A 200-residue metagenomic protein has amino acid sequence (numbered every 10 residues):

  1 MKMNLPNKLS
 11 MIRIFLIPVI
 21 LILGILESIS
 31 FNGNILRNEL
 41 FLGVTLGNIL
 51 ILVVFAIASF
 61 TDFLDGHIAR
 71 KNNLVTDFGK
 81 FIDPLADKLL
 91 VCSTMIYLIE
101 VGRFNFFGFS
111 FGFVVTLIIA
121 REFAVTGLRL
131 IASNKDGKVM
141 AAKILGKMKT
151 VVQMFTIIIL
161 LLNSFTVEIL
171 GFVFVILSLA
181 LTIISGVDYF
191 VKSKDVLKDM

Functional and structural regions predicted by a protein language model:
M1-M200: Alpha-helical transmembrane bundles and membrane-interface segments of multipass inner-membrane proteins
